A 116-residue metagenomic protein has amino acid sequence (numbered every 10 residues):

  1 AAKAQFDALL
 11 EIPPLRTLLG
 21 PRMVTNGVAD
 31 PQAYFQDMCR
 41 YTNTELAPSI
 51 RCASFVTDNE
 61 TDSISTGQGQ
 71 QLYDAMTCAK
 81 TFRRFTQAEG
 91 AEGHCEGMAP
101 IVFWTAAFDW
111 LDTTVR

Functional and structural regions predicted by a protein language model:
A1-L46: Mobile cap/lid helix-loop segments that gate and shape the active-site cleft of serine hydrolases
R40-T44, T66, G97: Structural motif corresponding to alpha-helix initiation and N-cap regions
A47-R51, A75-T77: Short, conserved loop/helix-junction motifs that constitute active-site signature segments in enzyme catalytic cores
I50, K80, A107: Hydrophobic, well-ordered secondary-structure elements that form the walls of internal hydrophobic environments
I50, V56-D58: Short beta-strand/loop motif that positions the catalytic acidic residue of the alpha/beta-hydrolase fold
T61-G69: Conserved alpha/beta-hydrolase "acid-adjacent" motif
Y73-G93: Catalytic histidine neighborhood in serine/cysteine hydrolases with alpha/beta-hydrolase-type architecture
T86-R116: Catalytic active-site module of serine/aspartate enzymes centered on a nucleophile-bearing elbow/loop
